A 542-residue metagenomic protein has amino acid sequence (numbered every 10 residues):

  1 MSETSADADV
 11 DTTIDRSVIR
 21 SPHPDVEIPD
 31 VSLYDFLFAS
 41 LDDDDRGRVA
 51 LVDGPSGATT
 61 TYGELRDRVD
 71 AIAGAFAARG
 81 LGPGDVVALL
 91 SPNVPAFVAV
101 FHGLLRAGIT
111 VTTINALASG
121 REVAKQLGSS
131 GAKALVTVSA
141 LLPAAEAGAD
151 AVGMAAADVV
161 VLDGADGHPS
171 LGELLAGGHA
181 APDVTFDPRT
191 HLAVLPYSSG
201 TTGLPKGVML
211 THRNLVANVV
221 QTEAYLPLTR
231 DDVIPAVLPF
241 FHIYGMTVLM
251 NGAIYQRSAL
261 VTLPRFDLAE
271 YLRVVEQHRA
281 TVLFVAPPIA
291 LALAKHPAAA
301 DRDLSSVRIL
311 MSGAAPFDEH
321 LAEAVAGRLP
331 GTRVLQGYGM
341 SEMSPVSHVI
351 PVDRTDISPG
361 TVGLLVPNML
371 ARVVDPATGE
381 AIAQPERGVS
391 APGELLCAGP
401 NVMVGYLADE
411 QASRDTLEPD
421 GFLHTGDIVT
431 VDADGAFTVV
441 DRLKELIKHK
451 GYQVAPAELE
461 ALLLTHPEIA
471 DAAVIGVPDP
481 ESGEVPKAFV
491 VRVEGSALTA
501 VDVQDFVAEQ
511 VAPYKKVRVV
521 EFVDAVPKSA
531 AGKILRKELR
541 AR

Functional and structural regions predicted by a protein language model:
M1-T60, E64-R79, P83, V501 (+1 more regions): N-lobe entry segment of adenylate-forming
D15, A58, P143-R189, S199 (+1 more regions): ANL superfamily adenylate-forming
D30, G47, D166, H179-Y197 (+2 more regions): Conserved pre-ATP/AMP-binding loop-to-beta segment of ANL
P55-A58, A73-R121, S139, Q453 (+1 more regions): Conserved AMP-binding/adenylate-forming
T59-G63, A193-A217: Conserved AMP-binding A3 loop
A118, L135-T137, L283, G399 (+6 more regions): AMP-binding/adenylate-forming catalytic core of the ANL superfamily
V216-V233, F241-V282, H296: Conserved AMP-binding/adenylation subdomain of ANL enzymes
A280-F284, H296-I357, L370: Gly/Ser/Thr-rich phosphate-binding loop
